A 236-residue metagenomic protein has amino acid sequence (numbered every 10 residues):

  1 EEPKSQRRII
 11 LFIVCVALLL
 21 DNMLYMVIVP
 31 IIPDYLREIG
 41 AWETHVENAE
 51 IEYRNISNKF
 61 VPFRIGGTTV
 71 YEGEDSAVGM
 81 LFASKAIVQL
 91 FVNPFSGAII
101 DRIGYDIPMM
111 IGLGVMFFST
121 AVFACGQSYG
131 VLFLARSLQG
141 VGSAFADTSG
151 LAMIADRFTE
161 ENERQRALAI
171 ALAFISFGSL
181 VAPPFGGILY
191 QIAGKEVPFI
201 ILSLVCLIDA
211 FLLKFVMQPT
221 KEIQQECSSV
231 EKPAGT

Functional and structural regions predicted by a protein language model:
Y35-Q89: Extracellular/periplasmic helix-loop-helix junction of adjacent transmembrane segments in MFS-like secondary
K85-P94, S179-L180: Residue-level signature of mid-helix packing/kink "hotspots" within the transmembrane helices of 12-pass Major
F91-F123, Q127: Conserved MFS/SLC helix-loop-helix module at the cytosolic interface between two early adjacent transmembrane helices
S119, G130-L138: Paired small-residue
A135-I175: Cytoplasmic helix-loop-helix junction between adjacent transmembrane helices in 12-TM secondary transporters
L168-P183, Y190: Glycine-rich segments within core transmembrane alpha-helices of 12-TM secondary carriers
P198-K214: Symmetry-related core transmembrane helices of the 12-TM Major Facilitator Superfamily/SLC fold
L213-C227: Helix-loop junctions on the cytosolic side of multi-pass membrane transporters, especially the intracellular loop
